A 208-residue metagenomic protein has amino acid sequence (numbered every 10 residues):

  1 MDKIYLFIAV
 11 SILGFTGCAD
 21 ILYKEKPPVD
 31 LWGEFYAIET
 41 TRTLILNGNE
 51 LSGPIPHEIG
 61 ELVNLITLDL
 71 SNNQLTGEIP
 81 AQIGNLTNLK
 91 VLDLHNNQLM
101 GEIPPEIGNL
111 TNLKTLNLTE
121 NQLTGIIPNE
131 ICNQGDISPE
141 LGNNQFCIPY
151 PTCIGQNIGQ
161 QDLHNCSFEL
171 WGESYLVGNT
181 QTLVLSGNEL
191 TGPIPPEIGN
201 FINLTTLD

Functional and structural regions predicted by a protein language model:
D2-I55, N144-I194: N-terminal capping/linker segments that flank leucine-rich repeat
I4, I8-I12, I21, I59 (+6 more regions): Short hydrophobic transmembrane-like helices used for membrane targeting/insertion
I38, G60-L65, G84-L89, N109-L113 (+4 more regions): Leucine-rich repeat
I45, D69, D93, N117 (+3 more regions): Conserved positional slot within leucine-rich repeat
N49, N73, L94-N97, L118-N121 (+2 more regions): Consensus "Asn ladder" position of solenoid repeat domains
L51-I55, I59, L75-I79, I83 (+6 more regions): The leucine-rich repeat
K114-C166: Leucine-rich solenoid repeat scaffolds
